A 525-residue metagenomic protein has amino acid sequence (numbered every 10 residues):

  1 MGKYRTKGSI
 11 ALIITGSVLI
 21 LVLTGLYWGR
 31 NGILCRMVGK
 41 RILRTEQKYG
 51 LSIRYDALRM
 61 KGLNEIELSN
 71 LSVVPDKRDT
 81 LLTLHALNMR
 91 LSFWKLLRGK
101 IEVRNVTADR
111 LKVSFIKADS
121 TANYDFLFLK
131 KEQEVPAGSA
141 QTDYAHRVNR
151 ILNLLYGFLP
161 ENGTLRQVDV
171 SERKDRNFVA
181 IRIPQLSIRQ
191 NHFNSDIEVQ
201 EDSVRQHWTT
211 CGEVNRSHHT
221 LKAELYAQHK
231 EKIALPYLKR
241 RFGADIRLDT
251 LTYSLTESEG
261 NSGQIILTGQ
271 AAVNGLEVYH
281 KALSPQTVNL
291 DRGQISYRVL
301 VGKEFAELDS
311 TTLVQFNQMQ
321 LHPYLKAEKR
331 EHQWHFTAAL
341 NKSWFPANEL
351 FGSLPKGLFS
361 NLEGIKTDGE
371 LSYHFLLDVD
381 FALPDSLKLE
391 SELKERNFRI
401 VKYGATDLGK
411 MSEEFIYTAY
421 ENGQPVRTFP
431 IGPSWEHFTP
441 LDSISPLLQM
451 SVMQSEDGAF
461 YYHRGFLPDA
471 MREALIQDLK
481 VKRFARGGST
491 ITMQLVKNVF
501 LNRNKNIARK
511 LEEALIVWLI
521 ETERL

Functional and structural regions predicted by a protein language model:
M1-G8: N-terminal Lys/Arg-rich, disordered targeting/topogenic segments
T6, T80, G465: Short amphipathic alpha-helical segments
G8-V74: N-terminal amphipathic/hydrophobic interface segments
I42-Q47, L91, K95, L155 (+3 more regions): Hydrophobic, Leu/Ile/Phe/Ala-enriched alpha-helical segments that form helix-helix packing faces
L51-Y55, M89, Y253, T367: Generic structural motif
D56-S171, P184, D196-E224, P236 (+3 more regions): Flexible beta-edge/linker motif
V103, V148-E161, I181-L186, E198-L525: Juxtamembrane regions of bacterial inner-membrane/periplasmic proteins, predominantly the peptidoglycan biogenesis
S171-N191: Short, solvent-exposed loop/hinge segments that bridge or flank secondary-structure elements
